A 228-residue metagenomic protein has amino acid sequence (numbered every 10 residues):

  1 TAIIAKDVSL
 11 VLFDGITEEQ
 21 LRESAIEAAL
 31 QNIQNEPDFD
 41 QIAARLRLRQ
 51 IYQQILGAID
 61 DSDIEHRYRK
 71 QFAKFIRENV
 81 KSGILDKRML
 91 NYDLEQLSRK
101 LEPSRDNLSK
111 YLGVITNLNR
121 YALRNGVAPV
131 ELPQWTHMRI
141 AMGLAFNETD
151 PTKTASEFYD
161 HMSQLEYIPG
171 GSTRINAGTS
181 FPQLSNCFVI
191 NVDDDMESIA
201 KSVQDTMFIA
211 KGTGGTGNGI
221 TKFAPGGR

Functional and structural regions predicted by a protein language model:
T1-R228: Extended catalytic cores of very large enzyme megasubunits
